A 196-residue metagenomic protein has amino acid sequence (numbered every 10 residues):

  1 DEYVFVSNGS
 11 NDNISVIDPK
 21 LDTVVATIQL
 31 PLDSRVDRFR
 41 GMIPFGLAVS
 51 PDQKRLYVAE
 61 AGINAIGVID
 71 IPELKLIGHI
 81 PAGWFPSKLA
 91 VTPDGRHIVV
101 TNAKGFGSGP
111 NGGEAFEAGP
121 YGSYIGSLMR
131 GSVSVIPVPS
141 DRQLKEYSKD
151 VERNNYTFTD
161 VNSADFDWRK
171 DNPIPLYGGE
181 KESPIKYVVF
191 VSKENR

Functional and structural regions predicted by a protein language model:
D1-P173: Predominantly soluble domains enriched in secretory-pathway, periplasmic, or organellar proteins
L176-P184: A short acidic-Thr-Gly-centered motif at the start of a beta-strand
S183-R196: Beta-strand elements within well-structured catalytic alpha/beta cores of enzymes that handle phosphate/sulfate esters
